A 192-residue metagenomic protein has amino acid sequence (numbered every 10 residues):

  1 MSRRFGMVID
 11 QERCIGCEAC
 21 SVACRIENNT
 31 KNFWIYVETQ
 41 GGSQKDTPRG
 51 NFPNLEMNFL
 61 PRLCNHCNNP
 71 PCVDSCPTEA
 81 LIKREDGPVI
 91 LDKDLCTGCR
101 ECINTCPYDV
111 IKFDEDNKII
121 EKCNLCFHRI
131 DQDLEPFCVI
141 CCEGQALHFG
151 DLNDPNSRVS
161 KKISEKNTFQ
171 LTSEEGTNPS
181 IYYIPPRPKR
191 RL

Functional and structural regions predicted by a protein language model:
M1-L192: Non-ligating segments of multi-cofactor redox enzymes
